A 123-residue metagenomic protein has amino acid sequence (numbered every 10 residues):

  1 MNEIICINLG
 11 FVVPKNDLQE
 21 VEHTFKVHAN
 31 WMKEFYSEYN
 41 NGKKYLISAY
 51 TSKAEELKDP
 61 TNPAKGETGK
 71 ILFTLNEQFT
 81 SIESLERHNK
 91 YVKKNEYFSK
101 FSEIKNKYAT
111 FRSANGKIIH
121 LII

Functional and structural regions predicted by a protein language model:
M1-Y91, K107-I123: Short S/T/G/P-rich N-terminal loop/turn motif that feeds into the first structured element of a domain
K100, I104-N106: Loop-helix junctions at membrane interfaces
